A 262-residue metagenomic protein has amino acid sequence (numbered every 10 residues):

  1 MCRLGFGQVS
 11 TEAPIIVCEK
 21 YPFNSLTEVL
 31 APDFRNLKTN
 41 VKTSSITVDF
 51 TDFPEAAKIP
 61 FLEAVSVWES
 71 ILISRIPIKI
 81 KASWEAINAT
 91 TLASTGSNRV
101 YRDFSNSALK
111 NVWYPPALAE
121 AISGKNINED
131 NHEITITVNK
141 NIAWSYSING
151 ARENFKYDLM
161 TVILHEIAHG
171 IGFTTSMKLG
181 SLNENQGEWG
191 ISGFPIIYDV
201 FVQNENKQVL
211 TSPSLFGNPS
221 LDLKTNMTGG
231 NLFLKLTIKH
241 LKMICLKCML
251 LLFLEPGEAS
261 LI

Functional and structural regions predicted by a protein language model:
L4-L164, G170-I262: Extracellular zinc-dependent metalloprotease catalytic-domain scaffold
